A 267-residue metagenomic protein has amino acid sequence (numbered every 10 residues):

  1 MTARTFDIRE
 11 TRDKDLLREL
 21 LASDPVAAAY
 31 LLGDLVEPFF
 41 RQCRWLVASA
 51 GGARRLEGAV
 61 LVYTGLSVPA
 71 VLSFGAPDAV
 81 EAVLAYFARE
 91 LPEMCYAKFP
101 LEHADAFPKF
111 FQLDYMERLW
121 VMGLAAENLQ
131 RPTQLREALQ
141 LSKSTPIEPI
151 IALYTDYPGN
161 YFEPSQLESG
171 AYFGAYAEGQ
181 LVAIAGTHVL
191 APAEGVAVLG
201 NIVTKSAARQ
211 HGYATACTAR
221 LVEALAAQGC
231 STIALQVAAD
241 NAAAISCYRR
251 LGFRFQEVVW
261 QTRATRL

Functional and structural regions predicted by a protein language model:
M1-A29, W120, A125-N160: Short amphipathic alpha-helix that is part of the acyltransferase structural core
T2-I8, E19-L21, P25, A29-F87 (+1 more regions): Conserved donor-binding loop and adjoining core beta-sheet/short helix segment in diverse acyl/aminoacyl transferases
P25-R44, A152-E178, V182: Active-site rim helix/loop that mediates acceptor-substrate recognition in acyltransferases
G51-G52, Y63-L135: Acyl-donor-binding surface of acyltransferase catalytic domains
Y63-T64, Y161-A171, Y176-V203: A conserved beta-strand-loop-helix scaffold within acyl/acetyltransferase catalytic domains
P77-F87, T204, Q210-A227, T232 (+1 more regions): Conserved acetyl-CoA-binding loop-helix of GNAT-fold acetyltransferases
K98-A104, L235-I245, Q261-L267: Conserved beta-strand-loop-alpha-helix junction that forms the acyl-donor binding cleft
D114-A125, Q236, R249, R254-L267: Conserved catalytic-core motifs of GNAT/GCN5-like acyltransferases
